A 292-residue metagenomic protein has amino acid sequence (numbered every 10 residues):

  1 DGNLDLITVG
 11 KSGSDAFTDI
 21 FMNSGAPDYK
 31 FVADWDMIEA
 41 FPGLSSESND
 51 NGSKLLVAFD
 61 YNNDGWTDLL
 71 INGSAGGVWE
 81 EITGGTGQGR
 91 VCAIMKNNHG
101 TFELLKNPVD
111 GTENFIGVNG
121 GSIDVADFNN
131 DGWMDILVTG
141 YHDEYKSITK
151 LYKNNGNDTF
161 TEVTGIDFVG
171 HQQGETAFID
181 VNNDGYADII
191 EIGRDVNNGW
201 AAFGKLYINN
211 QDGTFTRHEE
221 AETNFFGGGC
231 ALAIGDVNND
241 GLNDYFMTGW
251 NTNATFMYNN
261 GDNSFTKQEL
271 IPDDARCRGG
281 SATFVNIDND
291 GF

Functional and structural regions predicted by a protein language model:
D1, G52-Y61, G120-F128, Q173-V181 (+2 more regions): Beta-propeller blade termini
G2-T8, G65-I71, G132-M134, V138 (+4 more regions): Glycine-aliphatic tripeptides that mark coil-to-beta-strand junctions in extracellular and membrane proteins
K11-D15, A75-W79, Y141-Y145, R194-N198 (+1 more regions): Short glycine/acidic-enriched loop and turn motifs that connect beta-strands
D15-F17, G87-V91, K146-I148, W200-F203 (+1 more regions): A detector of repeated loop/turn-to-beta-strand junctions in beta-rich toroidal repeat architectures
M22-N51, V91, M95-V118, Y152-H171 (+3 more regions): Blade-edge motifs of beta-propeller repeat domains
H171-A177, I192, V196, F225-I234 (+1 more regions): Beta-propeller domains
